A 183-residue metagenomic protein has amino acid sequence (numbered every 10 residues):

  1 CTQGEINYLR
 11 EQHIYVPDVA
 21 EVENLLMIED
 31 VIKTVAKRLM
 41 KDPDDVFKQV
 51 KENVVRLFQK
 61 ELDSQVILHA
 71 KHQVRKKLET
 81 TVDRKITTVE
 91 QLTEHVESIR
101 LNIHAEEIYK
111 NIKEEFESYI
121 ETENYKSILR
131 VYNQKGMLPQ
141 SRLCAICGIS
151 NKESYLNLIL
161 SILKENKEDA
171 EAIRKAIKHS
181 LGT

Functional and structural regions predicted by a protein language model:
C1-T183: Acidic, divalent-metal-binding catalytic cores of TOPRIM and closely related two-metal-ion phosphodiester/pyrophosphate
